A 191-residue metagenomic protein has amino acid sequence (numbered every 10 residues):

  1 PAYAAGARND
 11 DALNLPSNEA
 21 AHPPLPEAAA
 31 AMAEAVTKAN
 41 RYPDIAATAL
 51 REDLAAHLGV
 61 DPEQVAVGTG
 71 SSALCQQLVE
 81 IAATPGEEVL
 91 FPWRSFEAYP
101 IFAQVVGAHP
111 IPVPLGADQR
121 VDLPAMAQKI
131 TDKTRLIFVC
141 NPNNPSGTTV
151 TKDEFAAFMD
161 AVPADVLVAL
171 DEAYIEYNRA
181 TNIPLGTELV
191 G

Functional and structural regions predicted by a protein language model:
P1-R41: N-terminal "arm"/small-domain region of PLP-dependent enzymes with the aminotransferase-like
N18-A21, S71-S72, F96, N141-P145 (+1 more regions): Short glycine-rich anion-binding loops that position phosphate/pyrophosphate groups of nucleotides and phosphorylated
P23-L25, C75-L78, Y99-P100, S146-G147 (+1 more regions): Glycine/Thr-rich phosphate-binding loops of Rossmann-like dinucleotide-binding domains
P43, A47-E88, V106: Phosphate-binding glycine-rich loop
I81-V139, D153, D160: PLP-dependent aminotransferase-like
Q104, V121-D132, P145-V168, E172-G191: Active-site pre-lysine segment of PLP-dependent enzymes
